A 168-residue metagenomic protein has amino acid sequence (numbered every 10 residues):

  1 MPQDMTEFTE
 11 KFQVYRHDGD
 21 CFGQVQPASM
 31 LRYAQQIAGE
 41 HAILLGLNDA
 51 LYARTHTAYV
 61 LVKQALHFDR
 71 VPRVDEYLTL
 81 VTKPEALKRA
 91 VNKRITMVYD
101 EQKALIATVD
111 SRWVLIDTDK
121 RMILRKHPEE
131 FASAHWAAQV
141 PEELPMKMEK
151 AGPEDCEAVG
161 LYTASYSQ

Functional and structural regions predicted by a protein language model:
P2-L61, T108, D117-Q168: Hot-dog-fold acyl-thioester-processing enzymes
F8-E10, Q64, L80, R94 (+1 more regions): Hydrophobic residues positioned within well-ordered beta-strands of beta-sheet architectures
R16, I95-M97, W113: Generic short beta-strand
A65-E101: Hydrophobic beta-sheet segments that form the core/acyl-binding groove of ACP/CoA-dependent acyl-chain-processing
D100, L115-D117: Residue-level signal for short segments within beta-strands and strand-turn junctions of well-structured beta-sheet
K103-L105: Residue-level signal for glycine
